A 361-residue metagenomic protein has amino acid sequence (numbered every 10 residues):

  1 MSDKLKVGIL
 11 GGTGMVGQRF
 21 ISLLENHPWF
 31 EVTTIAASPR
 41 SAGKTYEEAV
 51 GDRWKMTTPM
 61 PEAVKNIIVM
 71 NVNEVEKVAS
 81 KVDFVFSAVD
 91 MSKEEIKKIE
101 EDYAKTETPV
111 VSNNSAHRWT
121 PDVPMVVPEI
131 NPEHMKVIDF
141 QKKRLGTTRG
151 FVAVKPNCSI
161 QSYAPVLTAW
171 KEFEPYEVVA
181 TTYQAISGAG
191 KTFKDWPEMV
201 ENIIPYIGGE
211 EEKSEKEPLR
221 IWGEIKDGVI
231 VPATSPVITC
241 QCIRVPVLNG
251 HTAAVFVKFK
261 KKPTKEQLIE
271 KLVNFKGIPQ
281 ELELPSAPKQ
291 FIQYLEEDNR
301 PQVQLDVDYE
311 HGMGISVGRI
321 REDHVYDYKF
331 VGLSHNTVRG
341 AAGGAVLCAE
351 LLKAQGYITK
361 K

Functional and structural regions predicted by a protein language model:
S2-P205, P236-V237, Y309, S316 (+2 more regions): N-terminal Rossmann-like NAD(P) cofactor-binding subdomain of oxidoreductases, focused on the glycine-rich
S187-K361: Charged docking surfaces used in two-component/phosphorelay signaling
